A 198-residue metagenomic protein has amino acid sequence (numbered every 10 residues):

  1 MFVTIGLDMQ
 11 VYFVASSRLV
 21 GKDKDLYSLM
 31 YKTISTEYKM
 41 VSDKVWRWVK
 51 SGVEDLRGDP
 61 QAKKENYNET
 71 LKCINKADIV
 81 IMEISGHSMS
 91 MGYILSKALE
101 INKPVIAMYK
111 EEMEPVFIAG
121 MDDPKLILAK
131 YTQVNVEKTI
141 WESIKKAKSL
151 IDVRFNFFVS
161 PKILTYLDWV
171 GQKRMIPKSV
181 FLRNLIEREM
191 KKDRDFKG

Functional and structural regions predicted by a protein language model:
I5-T36: A short, flexible N-terminal coil/short beta segment enriched in small residues
I34-Q61: Catalytic donor nucleotide-activated moiety binding site of glycosyltransferases and closely related
C73-G92: Conserved beta-strand-loop-alpha-helix hinge of the TIR/SEFIR fold
G86-A107: Amphipathic helical hotspot of TIR/SEFIR-family domains
E112-G120: Short, glycine/polar-rich helix-capping loops at beta-to-alpha or helix-loop-helix junctions that flank or form
P124-T139: Short acidic-hydrophobic, aromatic-tinged amphipathic segments that line or gate anion-handling sites
E142-K162, D168-G171: Short Lys/Arg-rich basic patches
R174-G198: Short, basic amphipathic alpha-helical segments that act as recognition/interaction helices in nucleic-acid-binding
